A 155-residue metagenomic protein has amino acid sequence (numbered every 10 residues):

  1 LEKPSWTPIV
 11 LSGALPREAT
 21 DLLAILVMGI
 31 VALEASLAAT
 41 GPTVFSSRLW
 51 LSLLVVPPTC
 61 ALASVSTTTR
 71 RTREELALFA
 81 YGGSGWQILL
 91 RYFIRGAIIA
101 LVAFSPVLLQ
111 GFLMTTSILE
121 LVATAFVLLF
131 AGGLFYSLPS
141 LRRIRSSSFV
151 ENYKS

Functional and structural regions predicted by a protein language model:
L1-L26, K154: Cytosolic-side membrane-entry/anchor segment at the start of a transmembrane helix
R17-V27, V56, G85-Q110: Selective transmembrane-helix segments that form parts of the transport pathway or gating/packing helices in multipass
E18-R70, A131: Hydrophobic alpha-helical transmembrane segments of multi-pass inner-membrane transport and secretion
A32, S36, V102, P106-Q110 (+2 more regions): Alpha-helical membrane-inserting segments
T40, T72, Q110, M114 (+1 more regions): Membrane-interfacial segments
P58-I94: Interfacial "coupling" helices/loops that link adjacent transmembrane helices in transporter permeases
V102-F130: Short helix-loop junctions at transmembrane helix boundaries
L128-S155: C-terminal membrane-exit region of the final transmembrane helix in multipass inner-membrane proteins
